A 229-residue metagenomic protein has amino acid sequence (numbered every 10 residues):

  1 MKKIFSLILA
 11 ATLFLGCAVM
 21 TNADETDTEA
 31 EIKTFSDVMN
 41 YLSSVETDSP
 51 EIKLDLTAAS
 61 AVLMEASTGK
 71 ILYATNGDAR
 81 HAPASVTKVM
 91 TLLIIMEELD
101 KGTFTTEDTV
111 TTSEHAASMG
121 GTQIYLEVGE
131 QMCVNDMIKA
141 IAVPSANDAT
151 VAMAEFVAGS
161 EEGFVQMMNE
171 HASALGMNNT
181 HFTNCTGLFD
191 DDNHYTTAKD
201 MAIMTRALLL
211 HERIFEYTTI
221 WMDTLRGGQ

Functional and structural regions predicted by a protein language model:
K2-A23: Sec-dependent N-terminal signal peptides of Gram-positive bacterial secreted proteins and lipoproteins
F14, T105, N147, I214-F215 (+1 more regions): A general structural signal for well-ordered secondary-structure junctions
L15-C17, T103, S160-E161, E212 (+1 more regions): A short hydrophobic/aromatic micro-motif that marks alpha-helical segments and, especially, helix-coil
A23-K199, I203, L208-L209: Active-site-adjacent loops and short helices of periplasmic peptidoglycan-processing enzymes
A202-Q229: Extracytoplasmic
